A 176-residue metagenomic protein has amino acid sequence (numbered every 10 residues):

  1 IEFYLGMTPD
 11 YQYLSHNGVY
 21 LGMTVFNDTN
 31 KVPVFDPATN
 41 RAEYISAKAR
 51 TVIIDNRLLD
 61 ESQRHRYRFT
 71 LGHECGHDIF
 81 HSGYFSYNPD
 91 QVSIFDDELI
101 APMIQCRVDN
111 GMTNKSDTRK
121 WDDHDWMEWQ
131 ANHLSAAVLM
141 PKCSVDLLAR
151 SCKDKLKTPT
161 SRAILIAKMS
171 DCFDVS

Functional and structural regions predicted by a protein language model:
I1-S176: Active-site hotspot residues in diverse enzymes, especially metal/ion-binding acidic/histidine motifs
